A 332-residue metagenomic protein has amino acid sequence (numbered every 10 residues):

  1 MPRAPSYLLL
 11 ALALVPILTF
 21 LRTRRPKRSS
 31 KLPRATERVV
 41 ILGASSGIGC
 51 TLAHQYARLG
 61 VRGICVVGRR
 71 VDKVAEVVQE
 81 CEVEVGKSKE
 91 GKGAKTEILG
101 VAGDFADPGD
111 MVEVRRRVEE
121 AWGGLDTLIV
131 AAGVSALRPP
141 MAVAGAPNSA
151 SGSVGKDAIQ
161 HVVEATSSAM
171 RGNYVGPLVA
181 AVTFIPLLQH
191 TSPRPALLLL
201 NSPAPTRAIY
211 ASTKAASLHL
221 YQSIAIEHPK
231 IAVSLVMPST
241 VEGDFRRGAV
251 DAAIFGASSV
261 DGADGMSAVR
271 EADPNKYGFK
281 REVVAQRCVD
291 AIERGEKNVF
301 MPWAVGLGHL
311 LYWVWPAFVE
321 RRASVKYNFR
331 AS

Functional and structural regions predicted by a protein language model:
S45-S46: Conserved glycine-rich cofactor-binding loop
V61-V77: Conserved glycine-rich Rossmann-like NAD(P)H-binding loop of the short-chain dehydrogenase/reductase
C81-G109: Rossmann-fold cofactor-recognition segment
G124-L125, N148-G152, L188-N201, P229-A232: Active-site loop of short-chain dehydrogenase/reductase
G133-S167: Conserved mid-core segment of classical short-chain dehydrogenase/reductases
A181, T213: Active-site helix of classical SDR
A225-W303: SDR active-site lid
